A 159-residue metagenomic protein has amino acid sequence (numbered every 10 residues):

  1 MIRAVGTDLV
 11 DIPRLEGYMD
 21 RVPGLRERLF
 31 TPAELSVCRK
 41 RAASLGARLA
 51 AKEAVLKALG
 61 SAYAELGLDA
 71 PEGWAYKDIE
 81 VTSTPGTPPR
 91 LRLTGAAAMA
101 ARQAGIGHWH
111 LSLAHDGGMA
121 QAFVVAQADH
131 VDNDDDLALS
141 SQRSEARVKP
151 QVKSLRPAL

Functional and structural regions predicted by a protein language model:
M1-S140, V148-L159: Core catalytic alpha/beta fold that binds nucleotide/phospho-ligands
